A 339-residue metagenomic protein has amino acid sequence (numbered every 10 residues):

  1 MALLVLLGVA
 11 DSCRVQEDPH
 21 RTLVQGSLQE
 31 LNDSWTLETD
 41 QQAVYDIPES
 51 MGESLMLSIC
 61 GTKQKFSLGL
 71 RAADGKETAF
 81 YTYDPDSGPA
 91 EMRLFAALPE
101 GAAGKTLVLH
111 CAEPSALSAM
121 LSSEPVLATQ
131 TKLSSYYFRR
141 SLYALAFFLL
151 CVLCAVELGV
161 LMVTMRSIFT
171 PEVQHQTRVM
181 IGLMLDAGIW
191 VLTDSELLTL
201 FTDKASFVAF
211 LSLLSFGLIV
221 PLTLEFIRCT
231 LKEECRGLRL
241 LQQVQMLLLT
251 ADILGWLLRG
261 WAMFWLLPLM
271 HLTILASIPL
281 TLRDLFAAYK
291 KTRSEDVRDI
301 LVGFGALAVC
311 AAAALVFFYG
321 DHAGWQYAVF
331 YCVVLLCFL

Functional and structural regions predicted by a protein language model:
M1-L23: Hydrophobic secretory-pathway targeting helix
L31-S34, G75-M92: Solvent-exposed beta-strand/loop surfaces of large extracellular or lumenal domains
T36-E49, R93-A96: Short beta-strands within extracellular/lumenal beta-sheet-rich domains
S50-D74, L107-L109: Aromatic-lined ligand-binding clefts that engage carbohydrates, nucleic acids, or primary amines
K105-L127: Extended, hydrophilic extramembrane loops/domains of integral membrane proteins
T129, L133-F169, L269-Y289: First transmembrane helix
V156-I189, K232-E233: Juxtamembrane interface at the cytosolic side of transmembrane helices
G188-L339: Interfacial "cap-and-anchor" motif at the non-cytosolic start of specific transmembrane alpha-helices
